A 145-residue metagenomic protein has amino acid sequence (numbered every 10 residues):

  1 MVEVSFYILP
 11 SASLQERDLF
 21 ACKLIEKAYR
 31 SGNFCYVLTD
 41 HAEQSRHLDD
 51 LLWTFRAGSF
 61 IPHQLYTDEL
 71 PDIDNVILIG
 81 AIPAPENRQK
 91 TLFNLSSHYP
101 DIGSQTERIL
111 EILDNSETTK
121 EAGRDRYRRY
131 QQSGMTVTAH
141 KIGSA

Functional and structural regions predicted by a protein language model:
M1-S45: Long, hydrophobic N-terminal alpha-helical segment
S31, P83, S96, E107-S116: Extended, well-folded catalytic/binding cores that form a central cleft or groove in large enzyme and scaffold domains
S31-F34, R46-L52, R56-A57, R126 (+1 more regions): Terminal and domain-boundary regions
G32, D74-N75, Q89-K90, T106-E107: Short, well-ordered alpha-helix to beta-strand connector turns
V37, I77-G80, K90-L95: Short, hydrophobic beta-strand segments that form beta-sheet elements in well-ordered domains
D49-N87: Helix-adjacent hinge/juxtasegments
P85-K90, N94-Q105: SF2 helicase motor core recognition
E107-A145: Glycine-rich, aromatic-bearing surface loops/beta-hairpins
